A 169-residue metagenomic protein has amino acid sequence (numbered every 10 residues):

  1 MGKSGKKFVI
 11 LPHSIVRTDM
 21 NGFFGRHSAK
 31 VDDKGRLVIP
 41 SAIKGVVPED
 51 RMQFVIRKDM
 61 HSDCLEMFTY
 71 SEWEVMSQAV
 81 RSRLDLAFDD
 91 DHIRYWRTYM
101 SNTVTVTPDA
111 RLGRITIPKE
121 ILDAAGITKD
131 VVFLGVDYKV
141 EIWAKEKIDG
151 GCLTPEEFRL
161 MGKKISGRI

Functional and structural regions predicted by a protein language model:
M1-A29, D33-K34, A42-L112, K119-I169: Flexible "stalk/tail and boundary" regions
